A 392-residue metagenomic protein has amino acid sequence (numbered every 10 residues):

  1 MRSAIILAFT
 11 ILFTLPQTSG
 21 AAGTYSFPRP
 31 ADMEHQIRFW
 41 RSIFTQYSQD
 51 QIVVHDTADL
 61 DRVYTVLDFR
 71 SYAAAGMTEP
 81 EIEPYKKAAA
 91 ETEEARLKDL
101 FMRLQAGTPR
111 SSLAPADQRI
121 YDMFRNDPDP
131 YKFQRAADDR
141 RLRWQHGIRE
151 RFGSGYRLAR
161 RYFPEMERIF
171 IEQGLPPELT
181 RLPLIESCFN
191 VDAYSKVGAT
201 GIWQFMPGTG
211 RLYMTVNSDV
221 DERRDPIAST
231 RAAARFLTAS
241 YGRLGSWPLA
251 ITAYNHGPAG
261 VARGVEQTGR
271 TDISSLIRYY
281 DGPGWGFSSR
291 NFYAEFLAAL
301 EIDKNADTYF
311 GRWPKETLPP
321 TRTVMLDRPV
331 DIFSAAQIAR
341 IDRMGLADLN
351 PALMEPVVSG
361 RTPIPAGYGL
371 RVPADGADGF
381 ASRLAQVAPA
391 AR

Functional and structural regions predicted by a protein language model:
M1-A4: Positively charged n-region of N-terminal signal peptides that target proteins for export
I6-L15: Bacterial N-terminal signal peptides
G20, Q118-Y131, R135-G155, R160-R161 (+5 more regions): Extracytoplasmic and endomembrane cell-envelope/extracellular-matrix remodeling and assembly machinery
G20-Q173: An acidic, Gly/Ser/Thr/Pro-rich helix-cap/linker signature
F133, A193-M214: Short, surface-exposed glycine/acidic/tryptophan-bearing loops
P176-P183, T200, W247-T252: Alpha-helical scaffolds flanking conserved acidic
R181, I202-Q204, E295: Structural recognition of the beta-strand scaffold that forms the well-ordered cores of secreted hydrolase catalytic
